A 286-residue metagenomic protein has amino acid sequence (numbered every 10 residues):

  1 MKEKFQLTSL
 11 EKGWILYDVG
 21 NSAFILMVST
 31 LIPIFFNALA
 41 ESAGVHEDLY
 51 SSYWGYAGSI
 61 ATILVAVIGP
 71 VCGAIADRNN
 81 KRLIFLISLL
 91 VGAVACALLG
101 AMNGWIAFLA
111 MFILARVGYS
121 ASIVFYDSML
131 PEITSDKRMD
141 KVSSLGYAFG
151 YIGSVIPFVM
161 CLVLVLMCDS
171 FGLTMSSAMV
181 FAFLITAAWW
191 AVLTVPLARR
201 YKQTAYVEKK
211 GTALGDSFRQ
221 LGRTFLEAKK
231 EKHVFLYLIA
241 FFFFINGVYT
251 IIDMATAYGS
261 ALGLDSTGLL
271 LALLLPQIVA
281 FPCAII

Functional and structural regions predicted by a protein language model:
M1-K12, K202-L238: Juxtamembrane intracellular "pre-TM" segments in multi-pass secondary transporters
K2-T62, W105, H233-L274: Helix-loop boundary and gating motifs at the non-cytosolic
S51-A74, L274-I286: Central cavity-lining transmembrane alpha-helices of secondary-active solute carriers, predominantly the Major
L86-G104: C-terminal ends and interior cores of transmembrane alpha-helices in multi-pass membrane transporters/permeases
A95-C96, I106-S122, F243: Hydrophobic core of transmembrane alpha-helices in multi-pass small-molecule transporters, especially MFS/SLC-type
Y119-S135, A255: Intracellular juxtamembrane helix-capping segments at the cytosolic ends of symmetry-related transmembrane helices
K141-V165: Glycine-rich segments within core transmembrane alpha-helices of 12-TM secondary carriers
P157-S170, A187-V207: C-terminal membrane-cytosol helix-exit motif in multi-pass small-molecule transporters
